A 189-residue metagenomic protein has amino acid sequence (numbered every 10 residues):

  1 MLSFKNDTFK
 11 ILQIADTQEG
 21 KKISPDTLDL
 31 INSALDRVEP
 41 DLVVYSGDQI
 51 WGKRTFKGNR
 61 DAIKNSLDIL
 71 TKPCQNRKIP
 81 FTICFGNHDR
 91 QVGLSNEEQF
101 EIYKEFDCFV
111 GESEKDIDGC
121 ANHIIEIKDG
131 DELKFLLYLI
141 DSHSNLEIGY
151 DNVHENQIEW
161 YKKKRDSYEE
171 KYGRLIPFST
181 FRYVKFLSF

Functional and structural regions predicted by a protein language model:
M1-I69: N-terminal active-site segment of His-dependent metallophosphoesterases
S3, K64-R174: Extended active-site neighborhood of metal-dependent phosphoesterases/phosphodiesterases
T8-Q18, K134-S144, F178-T180: Active-site-proximal beta-strand elements of phosphoester/diester hydrolases
L12-A15, V43-D48, F81-N87, P177-T180: Active-site neighborhood of phospho(di)ester-bond hydrolases with catalytic His/Asp-centered motifs
G20-K22, W51-R54, I83-S95, N145-I148 (+1 more regions): Active-site environment of divalent metal-dependent phosphoester hydrolases
I63, Y172-F189: Active-site-proximal segments of metal-dependent phosphoesterases and phosphodiesterases across multiple
